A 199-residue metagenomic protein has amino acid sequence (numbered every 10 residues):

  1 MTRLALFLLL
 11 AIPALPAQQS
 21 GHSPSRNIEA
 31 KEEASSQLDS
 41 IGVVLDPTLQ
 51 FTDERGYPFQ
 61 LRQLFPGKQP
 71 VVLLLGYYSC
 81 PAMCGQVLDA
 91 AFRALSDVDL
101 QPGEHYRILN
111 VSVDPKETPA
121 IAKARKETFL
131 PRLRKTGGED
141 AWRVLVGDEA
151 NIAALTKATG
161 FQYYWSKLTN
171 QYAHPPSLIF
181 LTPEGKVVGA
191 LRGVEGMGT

Functional and structural regions predicted by a protein language model:
M1-F7: Sec-dependent signal peptide recognition, specifically the positively charged N-region followed immediately by
L8-Q18: Hydrophobic h-region of N-terminal signal peptides that target proteins for export in Gram-negative bacteria
Q18-N27: Cleaved targeting-peptide boundary
R26-Q63, Q86-S96: N-terminal "domain-start" segment that seeds a small globular fold
V44-D46, P66-P70, G103-I108, E139 (+1 more regions): Extracytoplasmic
L61-A91, I108-N110: Short active-site neighborhood of thiol/selenol oxidoreductases, capturing the structured segment around
L88-I152: Structural microenvironment flanking redox-active thiols in thiol-disulfide oxidoreductases
R132-T199: Thiol/selenol-based redox catalytic cores and closely related redox-interacting motifs
